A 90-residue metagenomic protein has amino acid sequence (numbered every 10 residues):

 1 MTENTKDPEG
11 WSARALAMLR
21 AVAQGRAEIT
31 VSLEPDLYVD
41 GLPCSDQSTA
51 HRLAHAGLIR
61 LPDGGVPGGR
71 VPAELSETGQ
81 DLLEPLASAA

Functional and structural regions predicted by a protein language model:
T2-H51, S88: Short amphipathic alpha-helical interface segments
R20, D63, E77: Pocket-edge structural micro-motifs
D40-P62, P67-R70: Short amphipathic alpha-helical interaction segments
R70-A90: Short, amphipathic alpha-helical interaction segments positioned at domain boundaries
